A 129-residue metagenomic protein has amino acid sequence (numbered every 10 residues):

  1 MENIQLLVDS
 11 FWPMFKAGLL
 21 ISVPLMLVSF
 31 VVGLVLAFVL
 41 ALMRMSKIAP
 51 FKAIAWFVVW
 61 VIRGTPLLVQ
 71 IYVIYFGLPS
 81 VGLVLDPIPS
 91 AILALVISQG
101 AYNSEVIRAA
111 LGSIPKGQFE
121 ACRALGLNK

Functional and structural regions predicted by a protein language model:
M1-K129: Transmembrane alpha-helices and adjacent helix-loop boundaries
